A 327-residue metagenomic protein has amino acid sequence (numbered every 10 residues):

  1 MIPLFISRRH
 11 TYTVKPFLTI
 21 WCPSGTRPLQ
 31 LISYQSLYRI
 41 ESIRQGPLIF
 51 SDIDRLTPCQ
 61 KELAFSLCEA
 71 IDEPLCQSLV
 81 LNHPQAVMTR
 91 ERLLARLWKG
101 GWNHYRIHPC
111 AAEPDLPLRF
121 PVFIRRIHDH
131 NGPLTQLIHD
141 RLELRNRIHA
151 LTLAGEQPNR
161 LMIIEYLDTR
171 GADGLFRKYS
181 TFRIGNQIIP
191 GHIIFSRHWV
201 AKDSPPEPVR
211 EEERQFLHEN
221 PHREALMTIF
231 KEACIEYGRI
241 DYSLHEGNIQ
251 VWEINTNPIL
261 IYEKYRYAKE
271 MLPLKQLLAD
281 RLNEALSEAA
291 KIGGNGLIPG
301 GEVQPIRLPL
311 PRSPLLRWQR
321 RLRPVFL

Functional and structural regions predicted by a protein language model:
M1-L4: Extreme N-terminal starter segment of soluble prokaryotic enzymes
R9-P121: Conserved N-proximal alpha/beta basic substrate-recognition cap immediately N-terminal to, or forming the N-lobe
V87, V122-A150: Glycine-rich phosphate-binding loop of ATP-grasp-fold ATP-dependent ligases
L116-L134, E156-A172: ATP-grasp fold ATP-binding core
V122, M162, I189, G238 (+1 more regions): Protein kinase-like catalytic core scaffold
L142-I229: Phosphate-binding site of ATP-dependent enzymes
S180, R239-D241: Short, surface-exposed charged micro-motifs
I235, L244-L327: C-terminal active-site "lid" helix and adjoining low-complexity regulatory extension at the edge of ATP-using catalytic
